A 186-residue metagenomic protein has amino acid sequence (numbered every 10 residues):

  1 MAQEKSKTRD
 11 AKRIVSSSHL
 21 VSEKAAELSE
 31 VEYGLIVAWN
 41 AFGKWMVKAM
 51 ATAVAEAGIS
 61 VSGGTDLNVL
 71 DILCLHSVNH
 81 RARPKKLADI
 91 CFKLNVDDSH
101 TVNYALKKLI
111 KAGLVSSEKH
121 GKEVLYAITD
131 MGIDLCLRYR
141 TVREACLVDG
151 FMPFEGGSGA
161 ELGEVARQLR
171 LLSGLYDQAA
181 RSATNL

Functional and structural regions predicted by a protein language model:
M1-T65: N-terminal leader segment of winged-helix/HTH proteins
E30, W45, L73-H76, D134: Pre-recognition alpha-helix immediately N-terminal to the DNA-recognition helix within helix-turn-helix or winged-helix
I36, N40, K44, I133-L137 (+2 more regions): Generic structural signal for well-ordered, non-transmembrane alpha-helical segments in soluble/cytosolic regions
V47-D97: N-terminal helix-turn-helix DNA-binding core of bacterial DNA-binding proteins
G64-N68, N103, K108, A127 (+2 more regions): Short glycine/proline-centered loop/turn elements that form peptide/ligand docking sites
A82-V124: Canonical helix-turn-helix DNA-binding module
G121-R140: Basic, amphipathic "hinge/linker" alpha-helix immediately C-terminal to the N-terminal HTH DNA-binding motif
T141-L186: Terminal interaction helix/tail motif
